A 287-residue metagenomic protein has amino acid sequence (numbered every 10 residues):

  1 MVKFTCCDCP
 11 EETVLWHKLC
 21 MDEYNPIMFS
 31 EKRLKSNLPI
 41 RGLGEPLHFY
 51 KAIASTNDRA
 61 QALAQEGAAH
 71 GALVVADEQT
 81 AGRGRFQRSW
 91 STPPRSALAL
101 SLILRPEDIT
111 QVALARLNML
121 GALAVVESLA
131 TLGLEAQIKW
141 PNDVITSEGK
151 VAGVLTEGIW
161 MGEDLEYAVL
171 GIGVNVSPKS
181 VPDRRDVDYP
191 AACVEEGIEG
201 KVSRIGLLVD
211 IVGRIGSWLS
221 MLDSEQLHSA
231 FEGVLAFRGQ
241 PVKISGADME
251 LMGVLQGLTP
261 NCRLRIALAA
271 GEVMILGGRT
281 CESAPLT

Functional and structural regions predicted by a protein language model:
T5-T131, I159, V202: N-terminal lobe of the biotin/lipoate ligase/transferase fold
H70, D77-T80, S89-A97, S101-T287: Catalytic beta-strand/loop module used to bind and position nucleotide/cofactor moieties in cofactor-attachment
